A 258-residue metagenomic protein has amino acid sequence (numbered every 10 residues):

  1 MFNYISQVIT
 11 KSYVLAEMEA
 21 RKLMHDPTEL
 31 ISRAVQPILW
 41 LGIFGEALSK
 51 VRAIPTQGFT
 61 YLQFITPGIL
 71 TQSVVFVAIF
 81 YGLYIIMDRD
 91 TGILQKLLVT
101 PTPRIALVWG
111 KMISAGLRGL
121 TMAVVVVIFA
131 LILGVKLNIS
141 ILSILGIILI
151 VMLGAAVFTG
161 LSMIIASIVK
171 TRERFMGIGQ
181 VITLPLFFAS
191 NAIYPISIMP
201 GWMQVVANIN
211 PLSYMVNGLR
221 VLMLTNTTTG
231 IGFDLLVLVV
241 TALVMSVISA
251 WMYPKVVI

Functional and structural regions predicted by a protein language model:
M1-Q36: Aromatic- and glycine-rich beta-strand/loop motifs that create alpha-glucan
F2, H25-T28, Q63, V74-I79 (+4 more regions): Short alpha-helical transmembrane interface motifs in multi-pass membrane proteins
K22, A53-Q57, F187-V244, V257: Membrane-interfacial helix-loop-helix junctions in multi-pass membrane proteins
P27, A47-Q57: Short, hydrophobic transmembrane alpha-helix segments
I31-P37, T171-S190: Pore- or pathway-lining transmembrane helices of multi-pass membrane proteins that form conduits for solutes/ions
L39-F44, Y61-L133, L153-G154, F158 (+3 more regions): Hydrophobic alpha-helical transmembrane segments of multi-pass membrane transport proteins
R104, V108-G179, N226-A250: Alpha-helical transmembrane segments and their short interhelical loops
W251-I258: Short cytosolic juxtamembrane segments of multi-pass membrane proteins
